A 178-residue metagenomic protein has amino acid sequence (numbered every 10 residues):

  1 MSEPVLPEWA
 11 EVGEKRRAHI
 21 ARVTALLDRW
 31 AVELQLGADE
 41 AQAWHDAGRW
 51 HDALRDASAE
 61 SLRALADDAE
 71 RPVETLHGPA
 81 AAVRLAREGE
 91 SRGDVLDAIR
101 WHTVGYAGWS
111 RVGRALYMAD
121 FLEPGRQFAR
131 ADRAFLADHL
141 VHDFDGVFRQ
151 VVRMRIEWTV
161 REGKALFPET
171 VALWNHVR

Functional and structural regions predicted by a protein language model:
M1-P7, N175-R178: Short, low-complexity, intrinsically disordered N-terminal peptides in bacterial proteins
E3-E14, A18-H19, D28-R149: Divalent metal-dependent catalytic cores for phosphoryl transfer on phosphate-bearing substrates
R22: Charged catalytic carboxylate motif
L140, I156-E157: N-terminal hydrophobic signal/anchor transmembrane helix of membrane proteins
R149-Q150, T159: Helix-rich interaction surfaces within compact, conserved domain-sized segments that mediate assembly or partner
E157-R178: Charged phosphate-binding loop/patch that engages nucleotide di/tri-phosphates or the phosphate backbone of nucleic
